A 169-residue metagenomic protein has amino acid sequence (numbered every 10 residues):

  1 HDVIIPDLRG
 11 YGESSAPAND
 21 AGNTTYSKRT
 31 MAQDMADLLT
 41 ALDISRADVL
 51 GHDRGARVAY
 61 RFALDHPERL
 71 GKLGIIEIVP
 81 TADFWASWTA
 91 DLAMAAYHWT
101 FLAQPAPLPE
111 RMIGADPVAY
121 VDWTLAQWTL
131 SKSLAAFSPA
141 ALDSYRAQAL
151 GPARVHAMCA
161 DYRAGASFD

Functional and structural regions predicted by a protein language model:
H1: The serine-hydrolase catalytic nucleophile loop
I4, Y11-L50, R54-D169: Flexible "cap/lid" subdomain of the alpha/beta-hydrolase fold that forms the substrate-access gate
